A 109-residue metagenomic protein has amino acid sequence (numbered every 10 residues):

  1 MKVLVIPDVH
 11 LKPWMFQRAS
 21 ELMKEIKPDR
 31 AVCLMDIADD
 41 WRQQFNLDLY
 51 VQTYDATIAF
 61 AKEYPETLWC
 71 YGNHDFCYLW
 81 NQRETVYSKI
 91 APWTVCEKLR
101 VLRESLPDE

Functional and structural regions predicted by a protein language model:
M1-L4: Extreme N-terminal starter segment of soluble prokaryotic enzymes
I6, L11-D108: Core catalytic region of metal-dependent phosphoesterases/phosphodiesterases, especially metallo-beta-lactamase-like
